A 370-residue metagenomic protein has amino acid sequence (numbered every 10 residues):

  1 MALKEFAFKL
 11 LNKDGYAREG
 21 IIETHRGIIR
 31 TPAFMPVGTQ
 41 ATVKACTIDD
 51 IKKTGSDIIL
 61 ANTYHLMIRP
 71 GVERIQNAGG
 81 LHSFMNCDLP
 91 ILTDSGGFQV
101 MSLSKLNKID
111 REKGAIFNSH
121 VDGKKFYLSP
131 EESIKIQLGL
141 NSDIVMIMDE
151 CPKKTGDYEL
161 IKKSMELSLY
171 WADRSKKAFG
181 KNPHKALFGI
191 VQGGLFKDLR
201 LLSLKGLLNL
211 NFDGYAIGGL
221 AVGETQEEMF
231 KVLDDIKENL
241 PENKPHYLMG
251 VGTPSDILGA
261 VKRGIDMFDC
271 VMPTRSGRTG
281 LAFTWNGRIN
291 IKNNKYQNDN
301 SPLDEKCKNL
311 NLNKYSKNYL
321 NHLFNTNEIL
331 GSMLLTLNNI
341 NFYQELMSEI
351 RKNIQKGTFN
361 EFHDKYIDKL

Functional and structural regions predicted by a protein language model:
M1-K181, N294-Q297: Non-catalytic, usually N-terminal nucleic-acid engagement modules in DNA/RNA processing proteins
A2-I21, I29-A33, T42-A45, D149-T155 (+1 more regions): C-terminal extensions of enzymes
H25, W285, Q355: Short, ordered coil/turn segments that flank beta-strands lining enzyme active or ligand-binding pockets
G27, I59, D94, Q137 (+5 more regions): Conserved, mostly hydrophobic/aromatic
E132, I136, L140, K163 (+7 more regions): A non-catalytic, amphipathic alpha-helix used as a structural packing/dimerization or gating element in enzyme scaffolds
K154-Y158, K162, G214-L220, I329-S332: Glycine- and acidic
E166, A178, N182-L303: Glycine-rich phosphate/ribose-binding loops and adjacent secondary-structure elements that form binding surfaces
A172, K176-F179, L240, M347 (+1 more regions): Structural signal for hydrophobic packing residues in well-ordered secondary-structure cores of soluble enzyme domains
